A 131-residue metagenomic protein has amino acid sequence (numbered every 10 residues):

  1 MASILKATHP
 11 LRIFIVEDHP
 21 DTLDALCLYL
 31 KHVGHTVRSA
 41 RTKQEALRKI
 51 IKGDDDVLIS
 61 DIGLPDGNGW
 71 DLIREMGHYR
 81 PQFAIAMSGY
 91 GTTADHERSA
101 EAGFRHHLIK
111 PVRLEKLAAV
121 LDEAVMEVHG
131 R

Functional and structural regions predicted by a protein language model:
M1-F14, C27, I51, E115-R131: Non-catalytic signal-transmission and effector/linker regions of two-component phosphorelay proteins
E17: Conserved acidic carboxylate
P20-R38: Two-component/phosphorelay signaling modules centered on CheY-like receiver
S39-V57: Acidic, metal-coordinating helix/loop segments flanking the phosphotransfer/catalytic sites of two-component signaling
T42, N68-D71: Acidic catalytic/metal-coordinating carboxylates
R48, W70-P81: Short amphipathic alpha-helix used as the core "switch/output" element in two-component signaling
D71, G91-H107, A119: Alpha4 helix (beta4-alpha4-beta5 surface) of REC/receiver domains from two-component response regulators
